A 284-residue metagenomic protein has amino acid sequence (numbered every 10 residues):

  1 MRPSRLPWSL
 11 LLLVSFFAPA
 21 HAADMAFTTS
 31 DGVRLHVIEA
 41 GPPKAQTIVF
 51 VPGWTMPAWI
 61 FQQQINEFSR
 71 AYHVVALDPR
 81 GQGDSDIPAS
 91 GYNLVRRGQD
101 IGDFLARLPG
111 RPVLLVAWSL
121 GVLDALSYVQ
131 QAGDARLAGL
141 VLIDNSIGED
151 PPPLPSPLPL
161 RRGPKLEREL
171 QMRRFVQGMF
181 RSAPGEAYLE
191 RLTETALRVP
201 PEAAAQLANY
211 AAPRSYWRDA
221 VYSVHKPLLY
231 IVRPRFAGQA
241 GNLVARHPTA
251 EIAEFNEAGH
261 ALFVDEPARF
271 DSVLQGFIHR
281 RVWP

Functional and structural regions predicted by a protein language model:
M1-V49, R70-Y72, P109-R111, E190 (+5 more regions): Alpha/beta-hydrolase fold catalytic core
S30-D31, I38, N66, A76-V116 (+2 more regions): Active-site loop/oxyanion-hole signature of alpha/beta-hydrolase fold enzymes
V33, I38-I87: Conserved HGGG/HGGXW glycine-rich cap/lid loop of the alpha/beta-hydrolase fold
T55, P79-G83, V122, I147 (+1 more regions): Alpha/beta-hydrolase active-site loop signature
L126-Q131, R136-R168: Flexible "cap/lid" loop of the alpha/beta hydrolase fold
P151-P155, G163-Y222: Conserved alpha/beta-hydrolase catalytic His-Asp/Glu region
P201-E254: Conserved serine/cysteine hydrolase catalytic core
A258-D271: Catalytic histidine-centered segment of alpha/beta-hydrolase-like enzymes
